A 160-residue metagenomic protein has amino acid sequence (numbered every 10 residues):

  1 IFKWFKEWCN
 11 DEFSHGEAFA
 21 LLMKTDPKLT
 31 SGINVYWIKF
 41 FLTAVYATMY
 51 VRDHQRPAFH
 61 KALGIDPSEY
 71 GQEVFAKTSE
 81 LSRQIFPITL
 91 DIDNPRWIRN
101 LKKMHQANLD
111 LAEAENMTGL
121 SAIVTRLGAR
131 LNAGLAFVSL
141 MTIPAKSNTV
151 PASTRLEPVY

Functional and structural regions predicted by a protein language model:
I1-Y160: Non-heme di-metal
